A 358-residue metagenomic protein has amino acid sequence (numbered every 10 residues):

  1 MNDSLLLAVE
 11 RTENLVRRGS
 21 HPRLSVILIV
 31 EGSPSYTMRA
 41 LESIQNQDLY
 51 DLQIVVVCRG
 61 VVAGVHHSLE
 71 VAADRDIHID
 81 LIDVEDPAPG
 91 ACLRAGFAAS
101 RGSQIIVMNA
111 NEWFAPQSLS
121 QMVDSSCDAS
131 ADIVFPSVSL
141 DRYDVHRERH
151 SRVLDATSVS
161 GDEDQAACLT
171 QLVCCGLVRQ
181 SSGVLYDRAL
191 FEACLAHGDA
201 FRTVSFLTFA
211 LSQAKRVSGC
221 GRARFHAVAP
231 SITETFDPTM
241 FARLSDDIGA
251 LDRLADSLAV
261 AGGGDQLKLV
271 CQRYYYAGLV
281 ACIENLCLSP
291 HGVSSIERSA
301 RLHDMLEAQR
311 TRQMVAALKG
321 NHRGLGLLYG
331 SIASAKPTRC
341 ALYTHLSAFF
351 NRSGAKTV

Functional and structural regions predicted by a protein language model:
M1-S43: N-proximal low-complexity "stem/linker" segments adjacent to membrane-targeting elements
N2-V9, E112, S130-A131, L288-V358: Membrane-interface aromatic/basic loop that binds lipid-linked glycans or pyrophosphate carriers, typified by
P22-S25, Q53, S205: Cell-envelope/extracellular polymer assembly enzymes that use nucleotide-activated donors
E42-D51: Short, acidic, metal-binding catalytic loop of nucleotide-sugar glycosyltransferases
V84-S100: Glycine-rich, basic loop-to-helix element that forms the pyrophosphate-binding segment of sugar-nucleotide handling
I105: Short aromatic/hydrophobic "clamp" motif used to bind/position activated sugar donors
E112-C220, A227-F241: Donor-binding/catalytic cores of nucleotide-activated saccharide and glycerol-phosphate transferases/polymerases
R222-S231, F236-G263, A281, L288-R312: Catalytic core of nucleotide-sugar-dependent glycosyltransferases
